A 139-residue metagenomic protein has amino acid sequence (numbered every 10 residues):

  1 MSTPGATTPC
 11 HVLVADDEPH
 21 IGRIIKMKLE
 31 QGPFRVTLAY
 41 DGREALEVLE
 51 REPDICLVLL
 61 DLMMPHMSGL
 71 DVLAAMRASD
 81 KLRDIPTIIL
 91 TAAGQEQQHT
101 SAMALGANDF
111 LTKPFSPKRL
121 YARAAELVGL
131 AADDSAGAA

Functional and structural regions predicted by a protein language model:
R23-Q31: Charged docking surfaces used in two-component/phosphorelay signaling
L38-L57: Acidic, metal-coordinating helix/loop segments flanking the phosphotransfer/catalytic sites of two-component signaling
M64: Receiver (REC) domain active-site loop signature in two-component systems and cognate sites in sensor histidine kinases
A93-G94: Short, conserved "switch-loop" micro-motifs in signal-transduction and mechanochemical regulators
N108: Short, glycine/charged-rich "phosphate-handling" switch motifs in NTP-dependent and phosphotransfer domains
F115-A124: C-terminal output helix
